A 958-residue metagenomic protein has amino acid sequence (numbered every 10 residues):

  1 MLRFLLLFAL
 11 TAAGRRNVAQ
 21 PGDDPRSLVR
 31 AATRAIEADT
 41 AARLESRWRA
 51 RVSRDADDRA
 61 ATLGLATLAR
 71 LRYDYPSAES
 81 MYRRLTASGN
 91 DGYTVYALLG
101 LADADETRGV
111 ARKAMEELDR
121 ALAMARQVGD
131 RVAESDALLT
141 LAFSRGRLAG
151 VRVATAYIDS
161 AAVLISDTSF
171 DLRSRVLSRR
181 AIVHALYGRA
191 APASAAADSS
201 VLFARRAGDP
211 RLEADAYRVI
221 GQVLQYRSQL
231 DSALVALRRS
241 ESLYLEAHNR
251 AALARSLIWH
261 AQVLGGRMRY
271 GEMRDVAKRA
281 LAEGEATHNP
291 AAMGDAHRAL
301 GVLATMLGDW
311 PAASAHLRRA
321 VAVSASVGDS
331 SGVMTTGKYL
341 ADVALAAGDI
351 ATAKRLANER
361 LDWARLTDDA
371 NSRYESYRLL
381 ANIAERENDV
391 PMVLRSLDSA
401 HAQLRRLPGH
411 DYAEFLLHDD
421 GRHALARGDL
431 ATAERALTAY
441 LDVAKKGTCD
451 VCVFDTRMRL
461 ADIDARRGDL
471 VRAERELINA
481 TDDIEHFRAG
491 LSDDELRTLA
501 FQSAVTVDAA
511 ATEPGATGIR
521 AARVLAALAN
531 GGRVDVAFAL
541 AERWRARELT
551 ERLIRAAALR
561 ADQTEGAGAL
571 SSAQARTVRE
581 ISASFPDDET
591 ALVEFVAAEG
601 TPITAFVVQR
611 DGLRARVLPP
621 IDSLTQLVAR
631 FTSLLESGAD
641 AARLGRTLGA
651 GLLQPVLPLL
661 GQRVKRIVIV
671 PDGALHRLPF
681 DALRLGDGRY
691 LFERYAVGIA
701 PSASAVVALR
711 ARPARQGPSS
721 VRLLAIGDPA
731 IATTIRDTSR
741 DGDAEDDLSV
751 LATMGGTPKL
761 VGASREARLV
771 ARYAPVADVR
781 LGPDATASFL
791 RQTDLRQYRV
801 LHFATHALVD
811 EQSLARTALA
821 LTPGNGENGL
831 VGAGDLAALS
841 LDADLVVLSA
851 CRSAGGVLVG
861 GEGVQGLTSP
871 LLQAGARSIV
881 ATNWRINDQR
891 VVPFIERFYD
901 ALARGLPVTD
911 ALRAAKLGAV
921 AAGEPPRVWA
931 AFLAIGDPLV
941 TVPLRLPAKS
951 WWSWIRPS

Functional and structural regions predicted by a protein language model:
N17-G64, L71-Y73, S80, Y96: N-terminal leader/linker segments that initiate helical-solenoid repeat arrays
V52, S88-G89, Q127-D130, S166-F170 (+8 more regions): Short coil/turn linkers that connect adjacent helices within long alpha-helical scaffolds, especially alpha-solenoid
T62-A69, M81, A97-D105, E117 (+26 more regions): TPR/Sel1-like alpha-solenoid repeat signature
R318, A322, S331, G337-L345 (+9 more regions): Alpha-helical solenoid repeat scaffolds used for protein-protein interaction
D535, L570-S958: Catalytic cores of enzymes
